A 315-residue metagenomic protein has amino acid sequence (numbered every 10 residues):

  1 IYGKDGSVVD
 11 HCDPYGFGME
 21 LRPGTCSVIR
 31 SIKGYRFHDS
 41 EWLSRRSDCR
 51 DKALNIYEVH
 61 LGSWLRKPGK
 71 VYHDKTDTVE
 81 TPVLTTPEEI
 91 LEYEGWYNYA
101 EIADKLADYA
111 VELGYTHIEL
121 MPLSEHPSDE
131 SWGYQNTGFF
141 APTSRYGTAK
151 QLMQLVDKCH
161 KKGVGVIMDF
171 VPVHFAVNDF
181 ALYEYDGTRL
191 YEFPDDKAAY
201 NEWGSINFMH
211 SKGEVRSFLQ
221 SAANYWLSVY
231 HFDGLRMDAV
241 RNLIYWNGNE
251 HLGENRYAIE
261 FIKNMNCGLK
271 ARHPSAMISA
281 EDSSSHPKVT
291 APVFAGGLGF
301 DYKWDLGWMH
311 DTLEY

Functional and structural regions predicted by a protein language model:
I1-E58, S63-I90, E101: The feature marks proteins involved in alpha-glucan
G6, E125, S283: Short, glycine/serine-rich, charged loops/turns that create anion-binding and catalytic segments at active sites
R22, C49-K52, W132, Y183 (+3 more regions): A generic structural signal for short, non-catalytic loop/turn and secondary-structure boundary residues
H38-S40, K212, N255, D305: Polar helix-capping/helix-linker motif
S47-D48, H60-F232, R236-E254: Substrate-binding/active-site clefts of carbohydrate-active enzymes
H231-D233, Y245-Y315: Conserved alpha/beta catalytic core and glycan-binding cleft of carbohydrate-active enzymes
